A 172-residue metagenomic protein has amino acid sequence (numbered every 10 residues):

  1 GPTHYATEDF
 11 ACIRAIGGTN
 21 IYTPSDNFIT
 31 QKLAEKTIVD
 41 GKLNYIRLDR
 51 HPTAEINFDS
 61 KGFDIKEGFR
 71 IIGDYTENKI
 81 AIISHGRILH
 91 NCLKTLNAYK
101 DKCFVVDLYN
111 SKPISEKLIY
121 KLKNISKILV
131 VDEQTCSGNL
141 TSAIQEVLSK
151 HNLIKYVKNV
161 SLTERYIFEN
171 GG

Functional and structural regions predicted by a protein language model:
G1-A81, V147: Conserved thiamine diphosphate
R47-G172: Thiamine diphosphate
